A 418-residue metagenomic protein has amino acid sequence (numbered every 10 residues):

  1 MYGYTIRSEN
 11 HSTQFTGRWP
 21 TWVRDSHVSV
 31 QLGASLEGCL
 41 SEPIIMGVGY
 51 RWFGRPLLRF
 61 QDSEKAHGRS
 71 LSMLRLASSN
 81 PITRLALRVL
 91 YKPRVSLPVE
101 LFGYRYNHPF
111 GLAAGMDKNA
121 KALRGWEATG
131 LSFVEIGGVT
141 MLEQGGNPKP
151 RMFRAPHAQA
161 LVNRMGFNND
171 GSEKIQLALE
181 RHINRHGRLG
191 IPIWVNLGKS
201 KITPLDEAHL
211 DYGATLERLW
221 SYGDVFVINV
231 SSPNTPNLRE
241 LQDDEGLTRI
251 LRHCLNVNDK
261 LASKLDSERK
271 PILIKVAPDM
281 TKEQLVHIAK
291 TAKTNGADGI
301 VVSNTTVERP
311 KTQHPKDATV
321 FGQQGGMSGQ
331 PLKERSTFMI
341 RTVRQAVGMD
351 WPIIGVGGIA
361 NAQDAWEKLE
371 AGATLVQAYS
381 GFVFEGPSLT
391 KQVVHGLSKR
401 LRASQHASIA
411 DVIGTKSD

Functional and structural regions predicted by a protein language model:
M1-G3, D25-C39: One-face residue pattern on beta-strands with alternating periodicity enriched for small/polar residues
Y4-H27: Extracellular/periplasm-exposed beta-strand and loop segments of Gram-negative cell-envelope proteins, dominated by
S41-L90, P150-F153, H157-E173, L177 (+3 more regions): Alpha/beta catalytic cores of nucleotide-metabolism and tRNA/nucleoside-modifying enzymes
R84-P93, P233-G246, T291-M349: Glycine/Thr-rich beta-alpha phosphate-binding loop at enzyme active sites
L85, V89-H108: Long amphipathic N-terminal alpha/beta scaffold segment
P98, F102, G111-N295, R309-T312 (+2 more regions): Active-site entrance/lid segments in N-terminal catalytic domains of soluble metabolic enzymes
A113-A114, K275-A277, I353-I359, Y379-S380: Glycine-rich beta-strand-to-loop/alpha-helix junction loops that act as flexible
E135-Q144, V230-S232, G299-V307, A365-Q392: Glycine-rich phosphate-binding active-site loops on the catalytic face of alpha/beta enzymes
